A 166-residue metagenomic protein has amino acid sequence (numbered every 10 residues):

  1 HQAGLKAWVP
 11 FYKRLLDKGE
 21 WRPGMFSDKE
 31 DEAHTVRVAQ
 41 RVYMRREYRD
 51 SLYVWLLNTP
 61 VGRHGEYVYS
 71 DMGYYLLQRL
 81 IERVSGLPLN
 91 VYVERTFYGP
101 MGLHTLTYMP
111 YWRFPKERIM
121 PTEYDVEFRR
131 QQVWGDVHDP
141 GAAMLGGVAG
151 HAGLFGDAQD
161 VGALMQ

Functional and structural regions predicted by a protein language model:
H1-Q166: Short, surface-exposed loop or secondary-structure junction motifs that flank catalytic or metal-binding residues
